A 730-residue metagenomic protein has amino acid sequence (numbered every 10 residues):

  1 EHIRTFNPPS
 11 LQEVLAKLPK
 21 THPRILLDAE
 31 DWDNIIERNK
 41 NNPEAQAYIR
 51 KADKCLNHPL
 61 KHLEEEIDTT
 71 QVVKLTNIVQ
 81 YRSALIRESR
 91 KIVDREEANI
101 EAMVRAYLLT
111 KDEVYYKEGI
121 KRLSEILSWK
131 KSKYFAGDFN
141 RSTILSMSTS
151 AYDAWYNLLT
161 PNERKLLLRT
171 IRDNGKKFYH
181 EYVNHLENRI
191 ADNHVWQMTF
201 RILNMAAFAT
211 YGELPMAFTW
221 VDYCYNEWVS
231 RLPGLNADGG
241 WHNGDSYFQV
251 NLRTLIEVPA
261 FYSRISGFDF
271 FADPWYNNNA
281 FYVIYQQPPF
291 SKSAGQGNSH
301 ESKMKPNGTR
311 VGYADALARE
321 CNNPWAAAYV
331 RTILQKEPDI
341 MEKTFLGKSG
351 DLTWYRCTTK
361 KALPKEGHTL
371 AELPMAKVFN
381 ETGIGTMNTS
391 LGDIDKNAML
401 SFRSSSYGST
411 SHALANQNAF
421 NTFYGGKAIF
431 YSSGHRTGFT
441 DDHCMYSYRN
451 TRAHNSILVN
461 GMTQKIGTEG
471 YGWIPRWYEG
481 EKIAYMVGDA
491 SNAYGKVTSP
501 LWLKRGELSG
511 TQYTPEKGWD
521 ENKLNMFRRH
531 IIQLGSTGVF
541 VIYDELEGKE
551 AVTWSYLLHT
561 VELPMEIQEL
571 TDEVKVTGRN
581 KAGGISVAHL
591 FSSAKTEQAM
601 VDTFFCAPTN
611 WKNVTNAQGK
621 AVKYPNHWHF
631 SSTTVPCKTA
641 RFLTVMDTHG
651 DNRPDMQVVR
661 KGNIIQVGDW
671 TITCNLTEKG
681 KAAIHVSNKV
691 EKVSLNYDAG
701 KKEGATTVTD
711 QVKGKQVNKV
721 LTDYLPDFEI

Functional and structural regions predicted by a protein language model:
E1-I49: Mature N-terminal, pre-catalytic/accessory segment of carbohydrate-active enzymes
T21, I144, T199, N251 (+9 more regions): Residues that flank catalytic or metal-binding motifs in active/ligand-binding sites
R24-L26, N39, Y48-I49, N57-L60 (+3 more regions): Aromatic-lined, polymer-binding surfaces characteristic of secreted/periplasmic polysaccharide-degrading enzymes
L56-Q80, E372-A376, G383-T386, A484 (+2 more regions): Beta-sandwich/jelly-roll carbohydrate-recognition scaffolds of carbohydrate-active enzymes
T210, V250-I429, E479, V635-R641 (+1 more regions): Carbohydrate-active enzyme catalytic cores, enriched for enzymes that act on polyanionic acidic polysaccharides
F430-H435: Catalytic Cys-His active-site segments of thiol-dependent hydrolases/isopeptidases
R436-I730: CBM-like, beta-strand-rich accessory domains located in the C-terminal region of large, secreted polysaccharide-active
